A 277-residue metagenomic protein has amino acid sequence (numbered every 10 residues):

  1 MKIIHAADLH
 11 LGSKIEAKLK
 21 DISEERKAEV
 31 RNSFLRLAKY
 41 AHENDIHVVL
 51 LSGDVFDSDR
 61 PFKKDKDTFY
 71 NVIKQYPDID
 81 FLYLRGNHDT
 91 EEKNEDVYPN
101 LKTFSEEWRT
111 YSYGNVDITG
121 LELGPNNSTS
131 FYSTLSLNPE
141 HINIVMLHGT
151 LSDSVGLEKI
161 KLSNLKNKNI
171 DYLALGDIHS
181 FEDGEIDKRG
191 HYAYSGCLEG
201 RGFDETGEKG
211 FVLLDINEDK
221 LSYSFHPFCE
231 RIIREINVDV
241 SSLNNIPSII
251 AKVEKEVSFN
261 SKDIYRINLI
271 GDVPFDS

Functional and structural regions predicted by a protein language model:
M1-D67: N-terminal active-site segment of His-dependent metallophosphoesterases
M1-I22, K209, D215-I236: Domain-start "cap" segments at the beginnings of catalytic or binding domains
H5, L51, Y83, V145 (+1 more regions): Structural beta-sheet core signal
K18, I22, H42, V48 (+2 more regions): His/Asp/Glu-rich metal-coordinating catalytic cores of metallo-dependent phosphodiesterases/hydrolases acting on
D21-E29, V116-E122, R231-S248: Acidic/glycine-enriched edge-of-secondary-structure segments
R31, L35-H42, D67-Y70, Y132-L135 (+1 more regions): Amphipathic, non-transmembrane alpha-helical secondary structure
S52, G176, I270: Conserved residues at the C-terminal ends of beta-strands
E218-S277: Accessory, non-catalytic peripheral segments of nucleic-acid enzymes
